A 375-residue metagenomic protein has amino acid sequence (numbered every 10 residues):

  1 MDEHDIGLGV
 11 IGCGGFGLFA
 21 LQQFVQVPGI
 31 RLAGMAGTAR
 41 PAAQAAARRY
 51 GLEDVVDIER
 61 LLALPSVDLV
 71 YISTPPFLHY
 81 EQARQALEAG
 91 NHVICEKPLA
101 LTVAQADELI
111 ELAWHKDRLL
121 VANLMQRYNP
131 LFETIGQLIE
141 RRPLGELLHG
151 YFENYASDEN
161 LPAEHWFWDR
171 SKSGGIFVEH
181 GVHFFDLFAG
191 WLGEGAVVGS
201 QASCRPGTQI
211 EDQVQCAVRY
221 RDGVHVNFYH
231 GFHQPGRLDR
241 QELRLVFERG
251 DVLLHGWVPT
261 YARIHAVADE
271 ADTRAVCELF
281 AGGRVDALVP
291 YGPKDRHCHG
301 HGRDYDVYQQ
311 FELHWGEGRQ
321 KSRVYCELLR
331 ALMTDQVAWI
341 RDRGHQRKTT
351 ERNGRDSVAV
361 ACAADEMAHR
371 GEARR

Functional and structural regions predicted by a protein language model:
M1-E3, L69-Y71, R296-R375: C-terminal helix-rich "cap/oligomerization" subdomain common to oxidoreductases
M1-Y50: N-terminal Rossmann-like dinucleotide-binding module
A20, Y50-L112, L328: Beta-loop-alpha module in the N-terminal Rossmann-like domain of NAD(P)-dependent dehydrogenases, especially those
G34, L69, H149: Short, Asp-centered acidic motifs that coordinate Mg2+ and/or phosphate in catalytic or ligand-binding sites
C95, L120-A122, L254: Hydrophobic residues in well-ordered beta-strands that form the structural core
E108-Q126, L144-G150: Rossmann-fold dehydrogenase core element
Q126-T208, Q215, H225, G371: Predominantly a Rossmann-like dinucleotide-binding segment in NAD(P)-dependent oxidoreductases
E179, D186-A271, V276-V289, R330-I340 (+2 more regions): Contiguous beta-strand/loop segments that form the cofactor/metal-binding neighborhood of enzyme cores
